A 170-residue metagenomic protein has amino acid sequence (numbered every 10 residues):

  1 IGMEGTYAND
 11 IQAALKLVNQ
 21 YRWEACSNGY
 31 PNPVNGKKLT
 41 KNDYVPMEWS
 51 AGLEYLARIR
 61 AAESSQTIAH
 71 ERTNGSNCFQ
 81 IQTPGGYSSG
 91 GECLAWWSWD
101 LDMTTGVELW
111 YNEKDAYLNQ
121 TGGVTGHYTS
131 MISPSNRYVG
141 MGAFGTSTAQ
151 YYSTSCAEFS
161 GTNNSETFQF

Functional and structural regions predicted by a protein language model:
I1-G85, Y128, P134-V139: Short, well-ordered surface patches within globular domains
N77-Q169: A well-ordered secondary-structure block
